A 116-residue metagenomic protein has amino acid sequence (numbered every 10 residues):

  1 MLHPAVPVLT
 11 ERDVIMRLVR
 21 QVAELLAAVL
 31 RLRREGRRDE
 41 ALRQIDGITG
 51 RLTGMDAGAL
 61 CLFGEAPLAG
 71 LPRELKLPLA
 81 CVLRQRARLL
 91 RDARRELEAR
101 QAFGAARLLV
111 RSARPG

Functional and structural regions predicted by a protein language model:
M1-L77, R111: N-terminal alpha-helical interaction modules that lie
Q21-V22, A28-V29, L79, R86 (+2 more regions): Structural register within alpha-helical repeat arrays
I45, V82-L83, A102-F103: Generic L/I/V-rich hydrophobic alpha-helical segments across diverse proteins
G104-R107, P115-G116: Eukaryote-skewed repeat-based solenoidal scaffolds used as protein-protein interaction platforms, primarily
